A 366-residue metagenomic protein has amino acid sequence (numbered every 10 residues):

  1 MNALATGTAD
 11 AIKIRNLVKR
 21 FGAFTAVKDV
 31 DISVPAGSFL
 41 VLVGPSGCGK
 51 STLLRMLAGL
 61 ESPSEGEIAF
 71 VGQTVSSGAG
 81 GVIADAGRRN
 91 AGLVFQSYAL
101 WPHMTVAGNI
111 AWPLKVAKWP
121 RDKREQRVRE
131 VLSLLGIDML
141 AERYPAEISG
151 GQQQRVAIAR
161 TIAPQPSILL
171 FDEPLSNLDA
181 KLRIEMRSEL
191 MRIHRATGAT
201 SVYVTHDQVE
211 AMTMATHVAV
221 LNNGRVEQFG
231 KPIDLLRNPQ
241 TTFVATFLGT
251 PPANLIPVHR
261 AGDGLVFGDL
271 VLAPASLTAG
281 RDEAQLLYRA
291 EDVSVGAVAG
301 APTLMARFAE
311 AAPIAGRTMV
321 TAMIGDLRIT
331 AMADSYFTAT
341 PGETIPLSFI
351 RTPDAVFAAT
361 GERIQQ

Functional and structural regions predicted by a protein language model:
V43-P45: The feature captures the beta-strand-to-loop junction immediately N-terminal to the Walker
S51-L54, V156: ABC ATPase nucleotide-binding domain helices that frame the ATP-binding cleft
A58: Helix-to-loop junction immediately C-terminal to a conserved catalytic motif
G66-G78: Conserved ABC transporter NBD signature motif
A86-G92, Q96, L100-F243: ABC ATPase nucleotide-binding domains
G264-A311, R328, F337-Q366: Glycine/charge-rich catalytic "coupling/switch" loops of P-loop NTPases
